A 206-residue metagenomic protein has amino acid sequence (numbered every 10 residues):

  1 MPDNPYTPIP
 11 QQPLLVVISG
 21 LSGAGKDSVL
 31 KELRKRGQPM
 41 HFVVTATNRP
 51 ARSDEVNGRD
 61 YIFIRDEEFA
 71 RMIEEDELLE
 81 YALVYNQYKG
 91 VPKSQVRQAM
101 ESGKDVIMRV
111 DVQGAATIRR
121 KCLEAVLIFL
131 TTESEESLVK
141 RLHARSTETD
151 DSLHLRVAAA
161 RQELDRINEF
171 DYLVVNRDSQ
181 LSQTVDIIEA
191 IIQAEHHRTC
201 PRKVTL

Functional and structural regions predicted by a protein language model:
M1-L15: Extreme N-terminal, non-catalytic leader segments that precede Walker-type/kinase nucleotide-binding cores
P2-Y6, A144-T147, Q162-L206: NTP-dependent small-molecule kinase module
S19-L21: P-loop (Walker A) phosphate-binding loop of NTP-binding proteins
A24: ATP-binding Walker
D27: Walker A/P-loop
K35-V43: Post-Walker A helix-loop "phosphate-sensing" segment adjacent to the P-loop in P-loop NTPases
T47-V106, Q113: ATP-dependent small-molecule kinase phosphotransfer cores that center on conserved nucleotide phosphate-binding segments
V106-D111, R120-A144: Conserved phosphate-donor/acceptor-positioning beta-strand/loop module used by diverse small-molecule
